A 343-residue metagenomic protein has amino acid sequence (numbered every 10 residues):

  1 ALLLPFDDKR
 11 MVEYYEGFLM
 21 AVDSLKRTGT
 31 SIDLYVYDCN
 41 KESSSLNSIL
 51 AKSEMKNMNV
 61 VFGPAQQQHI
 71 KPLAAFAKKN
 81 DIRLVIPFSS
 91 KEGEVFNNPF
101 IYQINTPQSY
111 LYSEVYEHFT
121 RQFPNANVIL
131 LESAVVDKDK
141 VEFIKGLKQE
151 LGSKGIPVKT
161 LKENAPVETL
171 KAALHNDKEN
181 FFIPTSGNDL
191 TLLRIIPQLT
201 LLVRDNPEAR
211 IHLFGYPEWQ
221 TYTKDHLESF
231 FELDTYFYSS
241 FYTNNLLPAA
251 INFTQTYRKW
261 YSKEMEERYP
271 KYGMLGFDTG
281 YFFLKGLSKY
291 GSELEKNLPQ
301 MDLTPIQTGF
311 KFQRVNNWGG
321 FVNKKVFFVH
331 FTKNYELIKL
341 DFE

Functional and structural regions predicted by a protein language model:
A1-E343: Extracytosolic ligand-binding ectodomains
